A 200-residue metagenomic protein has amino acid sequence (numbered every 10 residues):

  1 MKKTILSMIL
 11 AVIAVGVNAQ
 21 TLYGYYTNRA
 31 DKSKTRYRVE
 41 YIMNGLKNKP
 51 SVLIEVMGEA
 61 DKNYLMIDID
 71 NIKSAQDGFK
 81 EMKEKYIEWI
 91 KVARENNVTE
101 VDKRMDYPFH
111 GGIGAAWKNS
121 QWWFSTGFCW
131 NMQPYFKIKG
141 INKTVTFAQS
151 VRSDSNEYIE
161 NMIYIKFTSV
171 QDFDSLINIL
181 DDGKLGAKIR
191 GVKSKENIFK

Functional and structural regions predicted by a protein language model:
M1-V17: Sec-dependent N-terminal signal peptides
A19-K200: Positively charged, low-complexity terminal tracts and the immediately adjacent first secondary-structure elements
